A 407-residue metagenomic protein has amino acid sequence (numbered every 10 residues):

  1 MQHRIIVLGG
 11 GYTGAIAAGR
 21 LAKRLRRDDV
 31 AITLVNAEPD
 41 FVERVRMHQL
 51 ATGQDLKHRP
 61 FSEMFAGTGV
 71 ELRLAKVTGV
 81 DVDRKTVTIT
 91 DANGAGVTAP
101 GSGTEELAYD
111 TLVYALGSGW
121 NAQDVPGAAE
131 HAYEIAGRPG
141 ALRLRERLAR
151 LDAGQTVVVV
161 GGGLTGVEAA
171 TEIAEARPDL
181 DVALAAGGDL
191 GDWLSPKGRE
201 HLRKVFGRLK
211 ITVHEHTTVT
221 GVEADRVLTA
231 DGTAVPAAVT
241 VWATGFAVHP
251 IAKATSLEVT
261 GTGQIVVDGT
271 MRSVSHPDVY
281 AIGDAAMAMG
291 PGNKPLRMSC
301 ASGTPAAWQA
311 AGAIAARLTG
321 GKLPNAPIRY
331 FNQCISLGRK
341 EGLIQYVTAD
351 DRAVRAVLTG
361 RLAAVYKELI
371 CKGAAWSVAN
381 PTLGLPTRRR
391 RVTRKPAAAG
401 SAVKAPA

Functional and structural regions predicted by a protein language model:
M1-G14, A37-D55, A115, E130-V167 (+1 more regions): Conserved N-terminal glycine/acidic-rich loop preference
M1-L74, E168-P196, V241, V403-A407: Beta1-alpha1 glycine-rich phosphate/pyrophosphate-binding loop at the start of Rossmann-like nucleotide-binding domains
M1-R4, G69-T156, V241: FAD-binding core/adjacent interface of flavoenzyme oxidoreductases
T13, G117-W120, F246-A247, K340: Short glycine-rich anion-binding loops that position phosphate/pyrophosphate groups of nucleotides and phosphorylated
A18, A301-I328: Internal hydrophobic alpha-helix adjacent to the cofactor/substrate pocket in enzyme cavities
E71-I89, N93-A95, L107, A176-G269 (+1 more regions): A Rossmann-like FAD-binding core segment of flavoenzymes
E130-A153, A234-V239, A243-P305: FAD-site-proximal beta/loop scaffold in flavoenzymes
R339-A407: C-terminal auxiliary extensions adjacent to catalytic cores
